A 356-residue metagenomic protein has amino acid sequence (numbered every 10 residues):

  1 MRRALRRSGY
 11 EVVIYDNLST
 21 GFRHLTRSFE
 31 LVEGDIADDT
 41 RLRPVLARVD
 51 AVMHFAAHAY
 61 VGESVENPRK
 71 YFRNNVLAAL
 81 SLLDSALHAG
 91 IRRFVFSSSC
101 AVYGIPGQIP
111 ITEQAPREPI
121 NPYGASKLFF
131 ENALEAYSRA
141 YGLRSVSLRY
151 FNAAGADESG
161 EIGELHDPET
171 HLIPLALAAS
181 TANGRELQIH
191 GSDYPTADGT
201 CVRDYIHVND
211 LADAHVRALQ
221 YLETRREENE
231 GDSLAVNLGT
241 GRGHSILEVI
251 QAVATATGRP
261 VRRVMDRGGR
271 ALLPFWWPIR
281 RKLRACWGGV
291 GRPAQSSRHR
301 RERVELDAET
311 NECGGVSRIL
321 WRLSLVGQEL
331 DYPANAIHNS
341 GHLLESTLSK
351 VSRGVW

Functional and structural regions predicted by a protein language model:
M1-A156, L306: N-terminal Rossmann-like NAD(P)+-binding domain of SDR-like oxidoreductases, especially those catalyzing
F72, I120-L128, I162-P174, D204-Y205: Short-chain dehydrogenase/reductase
E158-E169, A178-A179, R185: Hydrophobic, Gly/Ser/Ala-rich alpha-helical and linker tracts in large acyl-processing enzymes of secondary/lipid
I173-G327, D331: C-terminal substrate-binding subdomain of Rossmann-fold SDR/epimerase-dehydratase oxidoreductases
L323-S324, S340, E345: Short, low-complexity, intrinsically disordered N-terminal modules that encode targeting/processing signals
D331-Y332, H338-H342: Intrinsic-disorder-associated, low-complexity terminal segments enriched in Asp/Asn/His/Tyr and depleted of Lys/Arg
